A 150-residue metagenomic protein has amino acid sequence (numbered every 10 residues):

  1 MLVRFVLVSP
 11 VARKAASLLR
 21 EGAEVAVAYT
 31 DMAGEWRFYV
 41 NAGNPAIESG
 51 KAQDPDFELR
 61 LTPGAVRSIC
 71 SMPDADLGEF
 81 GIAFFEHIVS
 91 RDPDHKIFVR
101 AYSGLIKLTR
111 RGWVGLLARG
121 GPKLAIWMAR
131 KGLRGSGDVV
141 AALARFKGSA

Functional and structural regions predicted by a protein language model:
M1-A150: Feature captures hydrophobic
